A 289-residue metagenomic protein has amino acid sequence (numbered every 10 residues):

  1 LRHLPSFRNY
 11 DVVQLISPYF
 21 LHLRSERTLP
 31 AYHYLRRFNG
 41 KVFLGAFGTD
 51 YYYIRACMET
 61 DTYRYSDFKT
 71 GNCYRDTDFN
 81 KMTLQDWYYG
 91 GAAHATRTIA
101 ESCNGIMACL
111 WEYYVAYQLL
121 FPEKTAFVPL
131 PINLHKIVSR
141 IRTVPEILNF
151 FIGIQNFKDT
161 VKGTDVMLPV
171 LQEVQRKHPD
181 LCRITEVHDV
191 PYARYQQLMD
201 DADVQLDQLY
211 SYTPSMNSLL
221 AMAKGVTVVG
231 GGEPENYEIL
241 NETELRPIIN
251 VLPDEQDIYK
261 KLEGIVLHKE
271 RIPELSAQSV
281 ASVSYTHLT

Functional and structural regions predicted by a protein language model:
A31-R37, S66-G105: Membrane-proximal helix-turn-helix segments that form the acceptor-binding/catalytic region of lipid-linked
Y53-I54, T83-T125, P169: A short, active-site helix/loop in glycosyltransferases that binds the activated sugar's phosphate group
V128-I132, K136-K162, L168: Conserved donor-binding/catalytic core segment of Leloir-type glycosyltransferases
D200-T213, V226: Acidic donor-binding loop of glycosyltransferase active sites
T227-P234: Short hydrophobic beta-strand element within catalytic cores of glycosyltransferases and related nucleotide-activated
Y237-L262: Change "using UDP/GDP/dTDP sugars" to "using nucleotide sugars
E263-A281: Conserved donor-nucleotide binding/catalytic region of nucleotide-linked donor-dependent transferases
T286-T289: Conserved small/polar residues in nucleotide/adenosyl-binding loops
